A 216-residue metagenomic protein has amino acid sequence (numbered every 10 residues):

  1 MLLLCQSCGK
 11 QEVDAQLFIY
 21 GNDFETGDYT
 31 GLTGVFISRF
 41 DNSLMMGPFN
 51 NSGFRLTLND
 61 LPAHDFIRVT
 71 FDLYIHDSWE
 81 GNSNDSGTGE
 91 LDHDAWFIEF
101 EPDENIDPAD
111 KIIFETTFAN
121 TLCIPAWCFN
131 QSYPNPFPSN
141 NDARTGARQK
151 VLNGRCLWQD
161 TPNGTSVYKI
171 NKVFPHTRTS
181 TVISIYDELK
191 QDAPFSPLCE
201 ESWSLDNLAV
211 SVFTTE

Functional and structural regions predicted by a protein language model:
C5-F24: Bacterial Sec-dependent N-terminal signal peptides
I37-G53, T88, R155-S166, S196 (+1 more regions): Extracellular beta-rich ligand/substrate-recognition surface
P48-T70, E90-W96, G164-K172, E201-L205: Short beta-strands within extracellular/lumenal beta-sheet-rich domains
L61-F71, I75-D77, T177-V182: Extended extracellular/luminal ectodomain segments enriched in beta-structured repeat modules
H64, Y74-D92, L122-P125, Q191-F195: Extended, low-complexity, turn-rich repeat/linker tracts enriched in Gly/Pro/Ser/Thr and Asp/Glu that occur
S86-D107, N207-A209: Short edge-strand/loop segments of extracellular domains
D103-K150: Extracellular/luminal beta-rich ligand-recognition and adhesion surfaces characterized by aromatic-Gly/Pro-enriched
S132-E216: Terminal, low-complexity interaction segments
